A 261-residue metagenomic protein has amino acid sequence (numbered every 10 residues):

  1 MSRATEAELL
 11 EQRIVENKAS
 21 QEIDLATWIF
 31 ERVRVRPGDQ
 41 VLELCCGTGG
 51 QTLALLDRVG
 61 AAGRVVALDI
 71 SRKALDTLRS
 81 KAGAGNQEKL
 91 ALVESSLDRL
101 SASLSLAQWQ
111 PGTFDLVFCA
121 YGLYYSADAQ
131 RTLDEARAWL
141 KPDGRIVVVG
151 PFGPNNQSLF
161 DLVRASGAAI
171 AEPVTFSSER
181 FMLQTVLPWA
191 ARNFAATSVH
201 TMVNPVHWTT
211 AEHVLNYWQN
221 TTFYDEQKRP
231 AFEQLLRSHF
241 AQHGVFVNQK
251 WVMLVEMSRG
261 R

Functional and structural regions predicted by a protein language model:
M1-P37, G50-A54, S96, L215: Conserved class I S-adenosyl-L-methionine
Q21-E22, G50, S177-R261: Conserved Class I S-adenosyl-L-methionine
L42-L44, T48-S105: Class I SAM-dependent methyltransferase SAM/SAH-binding core
A61-A62, L140-R145: Short glycine-dipeptide loop
S103-V117: A short acidic, Gly/Pro-enriched loop at the edge of an enzyme's catalytic core that lines a small-molecule cofactor
D115-A129: A short SAM/SAH-binding and catalytic strip from SAM-dependent methyltransferases
Q130-P142: A short glycine-rich, Lys/Arg-flanked "PGG" loop and its adjoining helix->strand segment in the class I
V147-A169: Conserved class I S-adenosyl-L-methionine
